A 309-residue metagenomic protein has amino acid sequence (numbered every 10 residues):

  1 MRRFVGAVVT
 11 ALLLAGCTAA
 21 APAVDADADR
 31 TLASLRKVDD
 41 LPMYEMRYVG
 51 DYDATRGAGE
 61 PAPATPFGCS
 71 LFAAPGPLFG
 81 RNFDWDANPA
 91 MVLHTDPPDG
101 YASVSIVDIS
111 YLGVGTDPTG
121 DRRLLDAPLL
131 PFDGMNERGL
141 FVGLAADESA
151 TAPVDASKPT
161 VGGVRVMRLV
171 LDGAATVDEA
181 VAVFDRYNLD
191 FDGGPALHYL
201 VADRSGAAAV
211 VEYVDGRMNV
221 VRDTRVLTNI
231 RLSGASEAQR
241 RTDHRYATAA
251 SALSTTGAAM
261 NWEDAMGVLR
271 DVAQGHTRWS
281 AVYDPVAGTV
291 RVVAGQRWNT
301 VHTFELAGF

Functional and structural regions predicted by a protein language model:
M1-A21: Secretory targeting and sorting signals
R2-R3, R81, R245: Basic side chains
V5-G6, D84, T248: Sequence-pattern detector for short linear motifs and compositional/periodic biases rather than a specific fold
G6-T10, L32, M43, R241: General helical secondary-structure elements
V9-T10, N88, A252: Enrichment for repetitive, rod-forming helical segments
A11-L13, R231, E305: Acidic/proline-rich low-complexity IDRs
C17-R168, D172-G173, G257-F309: N-terminal mature-domain region immediately after signal-peptide cleavage in secreted/organellar precursors
V142, S149-R270, Q274-T277: A surface/extracellular/periplasmic glyco- and lipid-processing/surface-interacting theme
